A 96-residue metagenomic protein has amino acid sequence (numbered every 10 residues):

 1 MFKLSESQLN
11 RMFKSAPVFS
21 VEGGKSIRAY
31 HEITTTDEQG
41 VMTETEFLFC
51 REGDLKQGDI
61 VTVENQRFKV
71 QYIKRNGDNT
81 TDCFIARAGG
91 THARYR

Functional and structural regions predicted by a protein language model:
M1-R51, R67, Y72-R96: N-terminal disorder-to-order initiation segments that are Gly/Lys/Arg-biased and fold into the first beta/loop/alpha
S15, K56-Q57: Residue-level marker for the onset of beta-strands and adjacent loop->beta junctions in well-ordered domains
P17-V18, I60-T62: Residue-level detector of beta-strand face positions
G53-K56, T62: Short, well-ordered loop/turn sites that connect or cap secondary structure elements
